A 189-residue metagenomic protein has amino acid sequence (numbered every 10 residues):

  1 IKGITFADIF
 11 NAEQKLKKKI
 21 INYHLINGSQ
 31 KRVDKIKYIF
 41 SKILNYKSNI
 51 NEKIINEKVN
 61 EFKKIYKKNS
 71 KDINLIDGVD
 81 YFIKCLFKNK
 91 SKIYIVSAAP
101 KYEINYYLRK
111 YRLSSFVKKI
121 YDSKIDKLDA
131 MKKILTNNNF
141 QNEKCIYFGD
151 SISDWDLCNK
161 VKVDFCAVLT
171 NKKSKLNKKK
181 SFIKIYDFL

Functional and structural regions predicted by a protein language model:
I1-N22: Active-site neighborhood of HAD-like aspartate-dependent phosphohydrolases
T5-N11, K31-N49: Helix-loop "lid/cap" segments that line or gate small-molecule binding pockets
Y23-N27, E52-N56, L113-K127: A short, structured active-site edge motif that brings together acidic residues
F40-Y81: Metal-dependent phosphoesterase signature
K64-I95, N105, L128-M131: Short, acidic loop-to-helix structural element flanking the phosphoryl-transfer center in phosphate-processing enzymes
S97-A99: Conserved phosphate-coupling serine/threonine residues in phosphotransfer and NTP-handling enzymes
L128-W155: Conserved Lys-Pro-Asp/Glu-containing loop-to-beta segment of HAD-superfamily phosphomonoesterases, centered on
I146-Y186: Acidic, Mg2+-coordinating phosphoryl-transfer loop and its flanking beta/alpha structural elements, shared across
